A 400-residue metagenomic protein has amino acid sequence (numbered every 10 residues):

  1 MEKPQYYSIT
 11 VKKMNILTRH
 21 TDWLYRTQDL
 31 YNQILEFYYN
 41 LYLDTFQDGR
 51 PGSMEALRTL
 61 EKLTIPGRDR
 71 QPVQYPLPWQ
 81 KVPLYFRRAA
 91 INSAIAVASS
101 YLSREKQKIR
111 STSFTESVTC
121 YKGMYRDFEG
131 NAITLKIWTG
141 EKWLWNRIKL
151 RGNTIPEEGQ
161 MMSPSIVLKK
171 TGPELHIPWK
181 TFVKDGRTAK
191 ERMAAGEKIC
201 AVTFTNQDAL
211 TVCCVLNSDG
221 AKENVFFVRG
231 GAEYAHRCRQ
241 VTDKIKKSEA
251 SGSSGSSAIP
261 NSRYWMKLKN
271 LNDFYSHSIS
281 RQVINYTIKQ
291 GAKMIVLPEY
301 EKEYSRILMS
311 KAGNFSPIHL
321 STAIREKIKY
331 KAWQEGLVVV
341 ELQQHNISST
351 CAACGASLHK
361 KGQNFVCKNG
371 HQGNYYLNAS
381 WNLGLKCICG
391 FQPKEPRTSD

Functional and structural regions predicted by a protein language model:
M1-N92: Gly/serine-rich nucleotide phosphate-binding loop at the start of the catalytic core of nucleotide/ADP-ribose-handling
E2-R19, K142-G152, V225-G230: Generic detection of short hydrophobic beta-strand segments and adjacent strand-loop junctions
S8-T10, A132-K136, V167, E174-H176 (+2 more regions): Ser/Thr- (and often Asn-) enriched beta-sheet segments in non-cytosolic proteins
K12-L17, W138-K142, N153, K169-T171 (+4 more regions): Generic structural motif
N32-Q47, S99-K106, R110, A250-S254 (+3 more regions): Residue-level signal for secondary-structure boundary elements
I34, A89-Y101, L377-C387: Stable alpha-helical structural segments in soluble proteins, enriched in small hydrophobic residues
M54-E174, F182: Acidic carboxylate diad motif detector
H176-D400: Positively charged, helix-rich recognition surfaces that bind polyanionic ligands
